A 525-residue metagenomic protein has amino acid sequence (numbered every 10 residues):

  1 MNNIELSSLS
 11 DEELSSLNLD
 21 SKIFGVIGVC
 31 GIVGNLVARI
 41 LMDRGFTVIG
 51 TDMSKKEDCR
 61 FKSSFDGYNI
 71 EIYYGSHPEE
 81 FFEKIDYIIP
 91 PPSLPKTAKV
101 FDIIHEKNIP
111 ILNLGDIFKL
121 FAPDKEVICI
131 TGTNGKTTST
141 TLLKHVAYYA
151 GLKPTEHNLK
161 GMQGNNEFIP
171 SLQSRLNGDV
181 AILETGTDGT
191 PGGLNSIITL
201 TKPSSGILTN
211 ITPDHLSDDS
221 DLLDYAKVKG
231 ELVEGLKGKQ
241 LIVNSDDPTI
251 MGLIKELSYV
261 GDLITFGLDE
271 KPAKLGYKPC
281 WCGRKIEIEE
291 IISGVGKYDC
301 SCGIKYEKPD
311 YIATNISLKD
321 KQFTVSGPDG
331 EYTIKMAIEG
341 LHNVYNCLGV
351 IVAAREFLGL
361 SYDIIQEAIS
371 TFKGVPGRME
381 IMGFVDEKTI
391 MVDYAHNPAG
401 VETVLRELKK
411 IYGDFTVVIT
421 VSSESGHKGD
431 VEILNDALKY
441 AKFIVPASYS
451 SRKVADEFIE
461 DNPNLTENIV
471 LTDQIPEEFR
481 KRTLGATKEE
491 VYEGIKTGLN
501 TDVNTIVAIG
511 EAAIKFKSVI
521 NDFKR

Functional and structural regions predicted by a protein language model:
M1-E57, I70, I88, I109 (+5 more regions): ATP-dependent carboxylate-amine ligase
E13-I23, V33, V37-R44, K62-S63 (+3 more regions): Phosphate-binding loop of NTP-binding sites
T47-D52, T155-E156, T265: Short beta-strand "acidic-cap" motif of Rossmann-like dinucleotide-binding folds
M53-S54, H77, D116-I117, L159-K160 (+4 more regions): Short, ordered loop/turn segments at secondary-structure junctions
D66-E80: Glycine-rich, highly charged phosphate/nucleotide-binding loops
Y74-S76, N113-G115, N158, V243-S245 (+4 more regions): Short loop/edge segments at beta-strand edges and connector loops that shape dinucleotide/nucleotide cofactor-binding
H77-K84, T199, Y492-N500: Short amphipathic alpha-helix with an adjacent loop that forms part of the alpha/beta core around
E80-I85, P90, K96-P110, L152 (+3 more regions): Acidic, Mg2+-coordinating active-site environments of NTP-dependent enzymes
